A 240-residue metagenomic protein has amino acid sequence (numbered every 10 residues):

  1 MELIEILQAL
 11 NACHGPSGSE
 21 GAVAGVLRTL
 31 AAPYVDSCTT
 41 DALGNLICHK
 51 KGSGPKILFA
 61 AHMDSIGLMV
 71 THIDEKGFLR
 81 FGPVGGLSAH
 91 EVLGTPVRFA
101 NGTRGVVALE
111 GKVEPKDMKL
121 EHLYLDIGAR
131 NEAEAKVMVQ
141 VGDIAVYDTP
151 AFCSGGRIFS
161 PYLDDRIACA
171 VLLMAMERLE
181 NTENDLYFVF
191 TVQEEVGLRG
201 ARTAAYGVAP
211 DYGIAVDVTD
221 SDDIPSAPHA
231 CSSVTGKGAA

Functional and structural regions predicted by a protein language model:
M1-A240: N-terminal hydrophobic/helix-forming segments and targeting peptides
